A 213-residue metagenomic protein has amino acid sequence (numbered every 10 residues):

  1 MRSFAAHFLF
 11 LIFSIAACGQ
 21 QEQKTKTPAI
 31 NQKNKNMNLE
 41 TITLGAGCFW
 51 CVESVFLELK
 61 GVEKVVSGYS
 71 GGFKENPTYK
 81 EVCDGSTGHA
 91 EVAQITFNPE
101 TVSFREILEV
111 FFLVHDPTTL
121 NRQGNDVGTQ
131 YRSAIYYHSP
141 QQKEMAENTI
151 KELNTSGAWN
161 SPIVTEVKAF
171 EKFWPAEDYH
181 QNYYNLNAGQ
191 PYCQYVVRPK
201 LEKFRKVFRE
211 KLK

Functional and structural regions predicted by a protein language model:
A6-A16: Bacterial N-terminal signal peptides
C18-K213: Flexible coil/turn and secondary-structure edge motifs
